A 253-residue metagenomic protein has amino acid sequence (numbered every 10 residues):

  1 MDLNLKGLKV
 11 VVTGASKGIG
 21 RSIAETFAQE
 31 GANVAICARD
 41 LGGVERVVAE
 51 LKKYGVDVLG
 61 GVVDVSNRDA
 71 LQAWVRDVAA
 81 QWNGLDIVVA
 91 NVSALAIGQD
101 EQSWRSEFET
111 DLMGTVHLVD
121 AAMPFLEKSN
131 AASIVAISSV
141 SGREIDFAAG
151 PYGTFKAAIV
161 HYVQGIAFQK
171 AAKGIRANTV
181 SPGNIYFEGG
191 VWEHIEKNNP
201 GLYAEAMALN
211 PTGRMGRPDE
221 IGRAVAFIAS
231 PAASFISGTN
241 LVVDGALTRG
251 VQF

Functional and structural regions predicted by a protein language model:
S16-K17: Conserved glycine-rich cofactor-binding loop
G84, A171, R176, I236-G238: Short, small/polar-rich loop/turn modules that mediate ligand/substrate recognition or access, typified
V119, F155: Active-site helix of classical SDR
P124, F168-Q169, S234: Alpha-helical segment proximal to the catalytic Tyr-Lys
S139: Residue(s) in the substrate-gating loop at a strand-loop-helix junction that position the organic substrate next
A172, N184-L209, G250-F253: A glycine/serine/threonine-rich, flexible loop-to-helix segment that serves as the NAD(P) cofactor-binding "lid"
A226, S237-F253: Short C-terminal tail/terminal secondary-structure segment of NAD(P)H-dependent dehydrogenase/reductase domains
